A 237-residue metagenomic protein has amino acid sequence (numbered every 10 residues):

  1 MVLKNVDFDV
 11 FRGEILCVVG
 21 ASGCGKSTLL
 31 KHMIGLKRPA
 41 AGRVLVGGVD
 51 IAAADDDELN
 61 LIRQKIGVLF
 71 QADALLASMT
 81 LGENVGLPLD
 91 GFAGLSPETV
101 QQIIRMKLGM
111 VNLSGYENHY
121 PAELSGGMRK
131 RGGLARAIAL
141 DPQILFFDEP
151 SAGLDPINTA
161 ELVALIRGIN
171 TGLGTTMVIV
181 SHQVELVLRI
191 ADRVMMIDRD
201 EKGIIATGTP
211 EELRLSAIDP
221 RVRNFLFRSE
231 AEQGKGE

Functional and structural regions predicted by a protein language model:
V19-A21: The feature captures the beta-strand-to-loop junction immediately N-terminal to the Walker
I34: Helix-to-loop junction immediately C-terminal to a conserved catalytic motif
V49-D50, P97-G115: Conserved ABC ATPase "signature" region
M79-L87: Short coil-to-helix segment of the ABC ATPase nucleotide-binding domain corresponding to the Q-loop/switch region
Y120-L124, M128: Conserved ABC ATPase signature
A139-Q143: A short, proline-enriched helix->beta-strand linker immediately N-terminal to the Walker B motif in ABC-type P-loop
L145-D148: Catalytic Walker B motif of ABC-type/P-loop ATPase nucleotide-binding domains
